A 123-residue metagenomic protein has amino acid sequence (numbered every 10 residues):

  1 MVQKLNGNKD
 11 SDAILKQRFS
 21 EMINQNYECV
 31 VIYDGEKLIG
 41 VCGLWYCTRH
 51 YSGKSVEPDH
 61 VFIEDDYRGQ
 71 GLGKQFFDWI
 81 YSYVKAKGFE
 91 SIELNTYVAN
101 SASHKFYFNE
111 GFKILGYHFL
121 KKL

Functional and structural regions predicted by a protein language model:
M1-D10: Short amphipathic alpha-helix that is part of the acyltransferase structural core
S20-V31, E57: A short helix-loop-beta-strand connector motif used in the catalytic cores of GNAT acetyltransferases and, in some
E28, E90, K113: Short acidic/polar active-site loop segments enriched in Thr and Asp
V31, K37-Y46, F62: Conserved beta-strand in the GNAT
C47-P58, R68, I114-L115: A conserved beta-turn-beta hairpin within the catalytic core of GNAT-like acetyltransferases that forms part
I63, G69-S82, K105, N109: Conserved acetyl-CoA-binding loop-helix of GNAT-fold acetyltransferases
K74, V98-G116, K121: Conserved active-site alpha-helix within GNAT-family acetyltransferase domains
F77, V84-T96: Conserved GNAT acetyl-CoA-binding A-motif
